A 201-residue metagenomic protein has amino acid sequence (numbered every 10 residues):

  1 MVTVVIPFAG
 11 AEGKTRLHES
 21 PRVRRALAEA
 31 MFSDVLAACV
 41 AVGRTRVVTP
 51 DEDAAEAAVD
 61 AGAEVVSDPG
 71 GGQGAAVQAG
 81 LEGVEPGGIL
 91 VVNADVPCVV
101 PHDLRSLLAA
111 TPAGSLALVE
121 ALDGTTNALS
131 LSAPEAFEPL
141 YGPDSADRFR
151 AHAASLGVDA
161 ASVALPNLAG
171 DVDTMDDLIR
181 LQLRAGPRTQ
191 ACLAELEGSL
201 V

Functional and structural regions predicted by a protein language model:
M1-L17: N-terminal nucleotide-binding beta1-loop-alpha1 segment
V2-I6, F32, T45-V47: Hydrophobic targeting segments
A28-R44: A short, N-terminal amphipathic alpha-helix
R44-V65: Acidic donor-binding segment of Leloir-type glycosyltransferases
V59-L90: Short phosphate-binding loop-to-helix
V99-G124: Conserved donor-nucleotide/metal-binding helix-loop-beta segment in metal-dependent transferases, i.e., the alpha-helix
L129-L156: Short, glycine-/small-residue-rich phosphate/pyrophosphate-handling segment
A151-V201: Conserved alpha/beta core of the MobA/IspD/sugar-nucleotide pyrophosphorylase nucleotidyltransferase superfamily
